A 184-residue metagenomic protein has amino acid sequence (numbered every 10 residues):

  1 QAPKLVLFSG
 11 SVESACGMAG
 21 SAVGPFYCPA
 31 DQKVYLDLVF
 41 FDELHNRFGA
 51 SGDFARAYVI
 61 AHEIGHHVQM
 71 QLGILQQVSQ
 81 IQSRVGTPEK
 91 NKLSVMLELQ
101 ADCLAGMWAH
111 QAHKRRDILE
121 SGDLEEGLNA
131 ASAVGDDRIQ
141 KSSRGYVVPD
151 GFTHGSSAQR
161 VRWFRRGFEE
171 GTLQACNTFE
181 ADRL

Functional and structural regions predicted by a protein language model:
Q1, E89-K92, M96-I139: Short helix/loop segments within enzyme catalytic domains that coordinate or immediately flank catalytic cofactors
Q1-G17, S83-V85, G122-L128: Acidic helix-start/capping segments at beta-turn-to-alpha-helix junctions
S9, L38-F40, L72-G73: A mature extracytoplasmic/lumenal domain signature
G10-D37: Catalytic zinc-binding patch centered on the HExxH motif and its immediate surroundings that defines zinc-dependent
L36, A55-Q71, D102, G106: Active-site recognition of the HExxH zinc-binding catalytic motif
F40-V59, E89-V95: Short pre-active-site segment immediately N-terminal to the catalytic Zn-binding motif
M70-E98: Post-HEXXH active-site segment of zinc metalloproteases
S132-L184: Pan-zinc metallopeptidase signature
